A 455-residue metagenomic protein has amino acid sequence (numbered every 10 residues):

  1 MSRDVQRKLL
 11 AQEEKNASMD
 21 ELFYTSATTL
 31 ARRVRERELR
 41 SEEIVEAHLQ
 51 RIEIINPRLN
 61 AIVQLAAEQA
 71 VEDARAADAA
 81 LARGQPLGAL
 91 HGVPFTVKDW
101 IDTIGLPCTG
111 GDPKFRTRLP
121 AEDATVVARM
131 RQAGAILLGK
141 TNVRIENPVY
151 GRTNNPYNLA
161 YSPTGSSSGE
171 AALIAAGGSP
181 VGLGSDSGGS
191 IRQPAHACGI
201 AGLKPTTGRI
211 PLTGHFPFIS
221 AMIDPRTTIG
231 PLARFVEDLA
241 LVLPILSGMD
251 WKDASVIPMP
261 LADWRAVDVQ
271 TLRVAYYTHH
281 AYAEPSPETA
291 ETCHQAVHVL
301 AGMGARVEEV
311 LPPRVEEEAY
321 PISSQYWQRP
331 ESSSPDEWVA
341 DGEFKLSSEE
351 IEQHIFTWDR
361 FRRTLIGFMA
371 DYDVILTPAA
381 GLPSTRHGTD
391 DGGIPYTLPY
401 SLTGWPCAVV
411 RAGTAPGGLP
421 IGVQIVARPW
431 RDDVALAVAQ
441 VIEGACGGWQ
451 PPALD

Functional and structural regions predicted by a protein language model:
M1-S18: N-terminal amphipathic/basic-hydrophobic helices that include classical n-h-c signal peptides and signal-anchor
E14-Q85, I245-I394, L402, W430 (+1 more regions): Amidase signature
K15-G188, H298, M303-G304: Gly/Ser-rich catalytic/binding loops embedded in alpha/beta enzyme cores
I54, A175-G182, S187-Y282, H294-M303 (+2 more regions): Structural helix-boundary/capping segments
P107, P399-S401: Conserved short alpha-helical elements in the N-terminal third of ANL/AMP-binding
C108, P148-R152, R192-A197, G214-H215 (+4 more regions): Short acidic, glycine/serine/threonine-rich loops at helix termini
R152-P156, H196-G199, E317-Q328, G392-G393 (+1 more regions): Short low-complexity, flexible loop/linker segments enriched in glycine and/or proline with clustered acidic
